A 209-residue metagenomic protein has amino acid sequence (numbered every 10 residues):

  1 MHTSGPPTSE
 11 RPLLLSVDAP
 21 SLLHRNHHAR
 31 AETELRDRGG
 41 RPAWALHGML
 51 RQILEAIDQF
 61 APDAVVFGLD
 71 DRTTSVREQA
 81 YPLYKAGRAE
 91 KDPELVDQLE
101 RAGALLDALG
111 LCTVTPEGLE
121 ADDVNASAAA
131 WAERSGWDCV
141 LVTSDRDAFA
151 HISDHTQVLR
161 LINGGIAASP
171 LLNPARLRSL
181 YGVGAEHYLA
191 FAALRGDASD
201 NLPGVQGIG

Functional and structural regions predicted by a protein language model:
M1-G110: Domain-level signal for Mg2+-assisted phosphodiester chemistry and nucleotide/NA-binding surfaces in nucleic-acid
M1-P6, E32-R36, A86-I208: Extended two-metal-dependent nuclease catalytic cores across DNA- and RNA-processing enzymes
